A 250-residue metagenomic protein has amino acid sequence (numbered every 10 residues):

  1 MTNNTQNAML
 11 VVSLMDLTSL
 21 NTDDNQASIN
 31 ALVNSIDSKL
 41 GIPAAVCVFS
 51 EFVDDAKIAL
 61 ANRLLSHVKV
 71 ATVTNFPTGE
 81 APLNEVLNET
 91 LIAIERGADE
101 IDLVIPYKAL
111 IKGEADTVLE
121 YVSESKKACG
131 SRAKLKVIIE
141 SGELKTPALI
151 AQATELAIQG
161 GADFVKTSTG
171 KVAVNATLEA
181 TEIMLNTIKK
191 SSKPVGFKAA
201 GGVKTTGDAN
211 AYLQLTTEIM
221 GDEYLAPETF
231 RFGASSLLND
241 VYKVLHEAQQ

Functional and structural regions predicted by a protein language model:
T2-G41, E51-F197, T206-S235, K243-Q250: Alpha/beta enzyme core
A200: Terminal helix/beta-alpha structural elements that buttress the NAD(P)+-binding lobe
V203: Short donor-sugar binding/catalytic loops of nucleotide-sugar-dependent glycosyltransferases, especially enzymes
D240: N-terminal beta-loop-helix "entrance" segment that forms/cooperates in small-molecule cofactor or anionic ligand
